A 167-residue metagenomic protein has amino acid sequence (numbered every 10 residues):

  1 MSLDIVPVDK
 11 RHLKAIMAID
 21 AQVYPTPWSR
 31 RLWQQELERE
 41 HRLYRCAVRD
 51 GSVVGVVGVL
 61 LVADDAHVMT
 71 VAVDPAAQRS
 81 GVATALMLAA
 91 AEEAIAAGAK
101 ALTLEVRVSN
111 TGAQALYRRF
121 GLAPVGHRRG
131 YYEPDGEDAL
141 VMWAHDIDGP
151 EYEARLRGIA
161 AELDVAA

Functional and structural regions predicted by a protein language model:
S2-D4: Extreme N-terminal starter segment of soluble prokaryotic enzymes
P7-S80, M87-A97, H145-G149, R155-A167: Acetyl-CoA-dependent GNAT
R30, Q34, V108, Y131-Y132: Conserved beta-strand edge residues that scaffold enzyme active sites
R42, A101, R107, E133 (+2 more regions): Conserved catalytic core of the tyrosine transesterase superfamily
D74, Q78, E105-S109, P134: Residue-level recognition of the GNAT/N-acetyltransferase active site
M87, N110-A113, G130-D135: Short glycine/proline-centered loop/turn elements that form peptide/ligand docking sites
A94-E105, R128: Conserved GNAT acetyl-CoA-binding A-motif
E105, R118, A123-L140, Y152-E153 (+1 more regions): Conserved catalytic-core motifs of GNAT/GCN5-like acyltransferases
